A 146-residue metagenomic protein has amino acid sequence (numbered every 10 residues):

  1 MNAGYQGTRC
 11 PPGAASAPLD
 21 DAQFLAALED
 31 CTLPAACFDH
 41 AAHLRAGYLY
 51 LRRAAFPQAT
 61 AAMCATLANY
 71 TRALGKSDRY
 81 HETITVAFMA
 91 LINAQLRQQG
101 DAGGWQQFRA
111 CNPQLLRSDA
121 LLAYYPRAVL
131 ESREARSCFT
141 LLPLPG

Functional and structural regions predicted by a protein language model:
N2-L33: Intrinsically disordered, low-complexity serine/threonine- and proline-rich regulatory segments
G4, L49, A123-Y124: Intrinsically disordered, low-complexity N-terminal regions enriched in serine/proline/glycine with scattered basic
S16-L19, D30-D101: Conserved, aromatic- and glycine-enriched, well-ordered alpha/beta core segments that occur as contiguous structural
A27, T32, C37, A123-Y124 (+1 more regions): Residue-level preference for alpha-helix termini and adjacent loops
H81-G146: A charged, amphipathic interaction segment
